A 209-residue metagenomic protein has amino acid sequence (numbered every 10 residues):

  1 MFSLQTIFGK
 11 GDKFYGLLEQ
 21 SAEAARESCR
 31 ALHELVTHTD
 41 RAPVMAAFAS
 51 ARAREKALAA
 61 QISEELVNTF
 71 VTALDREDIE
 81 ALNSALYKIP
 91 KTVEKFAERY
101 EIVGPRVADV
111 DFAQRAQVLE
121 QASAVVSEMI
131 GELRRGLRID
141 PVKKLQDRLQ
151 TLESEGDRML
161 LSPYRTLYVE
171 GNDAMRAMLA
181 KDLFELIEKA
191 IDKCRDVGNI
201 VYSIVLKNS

Functional and structural regions predicted by a protein language model:
M1-S209: Cytosolic, long alpha-helical scaffolding segments
